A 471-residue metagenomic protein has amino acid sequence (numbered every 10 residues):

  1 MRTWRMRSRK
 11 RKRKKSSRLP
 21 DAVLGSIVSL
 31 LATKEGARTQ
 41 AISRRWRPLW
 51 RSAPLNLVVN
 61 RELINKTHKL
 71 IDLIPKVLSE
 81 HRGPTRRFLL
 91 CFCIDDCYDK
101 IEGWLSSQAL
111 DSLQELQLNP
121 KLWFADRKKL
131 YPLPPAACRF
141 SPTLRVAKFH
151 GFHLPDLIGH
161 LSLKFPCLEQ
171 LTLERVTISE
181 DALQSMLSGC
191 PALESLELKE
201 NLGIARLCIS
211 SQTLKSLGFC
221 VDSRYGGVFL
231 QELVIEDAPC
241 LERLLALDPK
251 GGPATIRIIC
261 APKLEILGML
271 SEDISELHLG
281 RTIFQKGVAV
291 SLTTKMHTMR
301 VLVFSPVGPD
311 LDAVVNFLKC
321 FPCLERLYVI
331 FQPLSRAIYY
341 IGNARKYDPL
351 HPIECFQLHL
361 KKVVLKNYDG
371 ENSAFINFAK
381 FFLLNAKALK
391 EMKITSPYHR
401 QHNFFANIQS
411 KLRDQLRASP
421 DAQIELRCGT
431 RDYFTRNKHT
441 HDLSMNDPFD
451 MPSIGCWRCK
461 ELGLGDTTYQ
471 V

Functional and structural regions predicted by a protein language model:
M1-R18, I454-V471: CRL adaptor-proximal regions
R2-S210: Leucine-rich repeat
L30, E62-P75, C93-I101, L122-L133 (+9 more regions): Leucine-rich repeat
R45, A137, L161-K164, L183-M186 (+6 more regions): C-terminal per-repeat helix/turn "cap" of leucine-rich repeat
N56-V58, L89, Q117, K148 (+10 more regions): Conserved positional slot within leucine-rich repeat
T85, L113-L116, L144-A147, L168-L173 (+12 more regions): Conserved hydrophobic position(s) of the canonical leucine-rich repeat
F317, V363, F382: Hydrophobic, well-ordered secondary-structure elements that form the walls of internal hydrophobic environments
A386-R427, Y433: C-terminal interaction modules of eukaryotic adaptor/scaffold proteins
